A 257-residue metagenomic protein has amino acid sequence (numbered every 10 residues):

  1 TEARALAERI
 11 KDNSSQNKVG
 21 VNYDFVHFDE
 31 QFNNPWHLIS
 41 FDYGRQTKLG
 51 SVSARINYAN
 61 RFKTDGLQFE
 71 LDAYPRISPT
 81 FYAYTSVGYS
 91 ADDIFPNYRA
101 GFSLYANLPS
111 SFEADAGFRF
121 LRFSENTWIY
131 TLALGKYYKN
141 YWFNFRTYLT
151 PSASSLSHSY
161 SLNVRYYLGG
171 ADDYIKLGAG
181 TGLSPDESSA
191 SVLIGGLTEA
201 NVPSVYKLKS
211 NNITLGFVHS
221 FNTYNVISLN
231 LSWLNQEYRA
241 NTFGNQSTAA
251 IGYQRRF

Functional and structural regions predicted by a protein language model:
T1-E70, Y74-S78, D93, Y206: Outer-membrane beta-barrel initiation region
V26-N34, I56-Q68, S86-T242, T248: Outer-membrane beta-barrel translocator/channel fold
N245-F257: Outer-membrane beta-barrel "beta-signal"
